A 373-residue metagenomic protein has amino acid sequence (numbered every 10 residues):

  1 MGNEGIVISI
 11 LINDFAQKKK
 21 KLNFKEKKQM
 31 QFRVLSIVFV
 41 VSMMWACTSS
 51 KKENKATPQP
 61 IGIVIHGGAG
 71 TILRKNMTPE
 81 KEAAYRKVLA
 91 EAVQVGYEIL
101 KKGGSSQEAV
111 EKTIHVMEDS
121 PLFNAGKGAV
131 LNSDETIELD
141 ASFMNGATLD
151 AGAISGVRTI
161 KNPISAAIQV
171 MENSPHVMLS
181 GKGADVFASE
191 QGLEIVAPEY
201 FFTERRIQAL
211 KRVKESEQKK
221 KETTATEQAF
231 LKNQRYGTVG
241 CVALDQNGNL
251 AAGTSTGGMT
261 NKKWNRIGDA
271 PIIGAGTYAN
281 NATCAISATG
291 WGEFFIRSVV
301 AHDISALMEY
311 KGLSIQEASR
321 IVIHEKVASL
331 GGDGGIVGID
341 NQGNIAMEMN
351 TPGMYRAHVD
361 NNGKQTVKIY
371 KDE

Functional and structural regions predicted by a protein language model:
M1-P58: Bacterial Sec-dependent N-terminal signal peptides
S50-E373: Alpha/propeptide regions of enzymes that mature by internal proteolysis
